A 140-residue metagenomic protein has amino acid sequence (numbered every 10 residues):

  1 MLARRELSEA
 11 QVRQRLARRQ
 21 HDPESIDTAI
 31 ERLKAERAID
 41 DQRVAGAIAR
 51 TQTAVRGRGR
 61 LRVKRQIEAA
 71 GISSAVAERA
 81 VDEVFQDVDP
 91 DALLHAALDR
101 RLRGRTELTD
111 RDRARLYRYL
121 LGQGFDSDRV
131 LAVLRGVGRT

Functional and structural regions predicted by a protein language model:
M1-T140: An alpha-helical, amphipathic repeat domain used for nucleic-acid recognition, typified by the mTERF helical solenoid
